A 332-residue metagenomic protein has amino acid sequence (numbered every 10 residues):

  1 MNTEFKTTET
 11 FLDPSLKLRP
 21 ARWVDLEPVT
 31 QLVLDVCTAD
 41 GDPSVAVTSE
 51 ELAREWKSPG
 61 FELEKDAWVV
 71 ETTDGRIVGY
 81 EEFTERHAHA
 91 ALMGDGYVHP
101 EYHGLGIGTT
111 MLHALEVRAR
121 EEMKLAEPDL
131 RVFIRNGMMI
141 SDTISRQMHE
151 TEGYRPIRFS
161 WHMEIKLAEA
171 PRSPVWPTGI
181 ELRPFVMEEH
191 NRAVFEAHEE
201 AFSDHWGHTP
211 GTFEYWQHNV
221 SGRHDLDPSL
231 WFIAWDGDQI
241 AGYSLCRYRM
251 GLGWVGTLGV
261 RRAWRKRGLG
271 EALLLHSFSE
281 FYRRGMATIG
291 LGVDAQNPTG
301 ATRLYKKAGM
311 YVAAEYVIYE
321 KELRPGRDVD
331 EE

Functional and structural regions predicted by a protein language model:
M1-L12, T84-G179, E315-K321: Acyl-donor-binding surface of acyltransferase catalytic domains
N2-E55, V175-G211, D330-E332: Short amphipathic alpha-helix that is part of the acyltransferase structural core
D40-F61, E81-H89, S203-R261: A conserved beta-strand-loop-helix scaffold within acyl/acetyltransferase catalytic domains
D66-V69, L230-I233, L275: Hydrophobic beta-strand residues of extracellular immunoglobulin-like
G94, I134-N136, V255, I289-V293: Conserved hydrophobic beta-strand within the GNAT/NAT acetyltransferase core sheet that lines the active-site cleft
G104-E121, V260, K266-R283, T288 (+1 more regions): Conserved acetyl-CoA-binding loop-helix of GNAT-fold acetyltransferases
S145-H149, Y305-K306, M310: Conserved active-site tyrosine of GNAT-family acetyltransferases
L274, N297-A301, I318-L323: Short glycine/proline-centered loop/turn elements that form peptide/ligand docking sites
